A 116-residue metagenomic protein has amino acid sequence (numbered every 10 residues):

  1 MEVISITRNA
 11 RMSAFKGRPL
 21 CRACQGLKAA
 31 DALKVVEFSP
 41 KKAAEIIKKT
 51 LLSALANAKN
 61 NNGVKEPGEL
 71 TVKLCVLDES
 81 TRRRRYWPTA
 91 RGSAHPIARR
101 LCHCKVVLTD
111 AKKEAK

Functional and structural regions predicted by a protein language model:
M1-M12, P19-R22, L27-K116: Structured, basic alpha/beta domains of bacterial-type, RNA-associated proteins
